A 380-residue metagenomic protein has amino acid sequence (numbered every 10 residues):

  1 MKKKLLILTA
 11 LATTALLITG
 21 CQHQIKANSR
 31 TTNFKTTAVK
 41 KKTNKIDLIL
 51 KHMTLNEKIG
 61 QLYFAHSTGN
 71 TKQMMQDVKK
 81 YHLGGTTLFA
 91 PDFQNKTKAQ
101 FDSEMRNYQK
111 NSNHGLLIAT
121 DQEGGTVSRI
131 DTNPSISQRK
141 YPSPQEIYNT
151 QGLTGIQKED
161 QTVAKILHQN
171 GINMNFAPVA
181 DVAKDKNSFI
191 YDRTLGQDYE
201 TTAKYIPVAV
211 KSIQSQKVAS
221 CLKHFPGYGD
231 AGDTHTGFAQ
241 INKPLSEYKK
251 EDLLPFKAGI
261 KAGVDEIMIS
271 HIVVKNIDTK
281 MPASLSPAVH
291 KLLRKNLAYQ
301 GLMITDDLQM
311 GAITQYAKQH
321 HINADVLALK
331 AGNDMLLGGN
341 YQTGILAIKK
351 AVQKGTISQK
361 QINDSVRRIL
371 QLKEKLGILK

Functional and structural regions predicted by a protein language model:
M1-N28: Sec-dependent N-terminal signal peptides of Gram-positive bacterial secreted proteins and lipoproteins
H23-G60, K72: N-terminal, intrinsically disordered, polar/charged segments of Gram-positive cell-envelope systems that serve as
N44-L48, Q73, Q100-S103, N107 (+12 more regions): Extracytoplasmic/secreted proteins, especially bacterial periplasmic and envelope-associated proteins
T54, T86, D121, L167 (+8 more regions): Conserved, mostly hydrophobic/aromatic
Q61, G84, N113-I118, I172-N173 (+5 more regions): Short, well-ordered coil/turn segments that N-cap beta-strands
D77-V78, Y108, L167, I213 (+3 more regions): Generic structural signal for hydrophobic
Y81-T202, G229-N242, S270-L285, L308-V352: Enzymes and membrane/adaptor proteins characterized by extended Gly/Ser/Thr/Asp/Glu-rich, aromatic-dotted
Q353-K380: Mid-to-C-terminal alpha-helical segments outside catalytic/metal-binding sites
